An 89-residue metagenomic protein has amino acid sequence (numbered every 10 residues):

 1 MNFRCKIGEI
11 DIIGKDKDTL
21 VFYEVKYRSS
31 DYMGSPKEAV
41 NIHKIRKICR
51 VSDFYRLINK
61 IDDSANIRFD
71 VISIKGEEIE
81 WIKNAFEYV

Functional and structural regions predicted by a protein language model:
M1-K6: A short acidic/basic microdomain associated with nuclease active sites
I7, I13, K26, D53-Y55 (+2 more regions): Mixed-charge, polar/low-complexity N-terminal
I7, L20-F22, N66, I79: Structural motif
I10-G34, I48: Conserved catalytic cores of phosphodiester-cleaving nucleases, focusing on short active-site segments
Y23-V25, N41-K44, A65: Short alpha-helical segments used as structural interaction elements across diverse proteins
S29-F54, I58: Mg2+/Mn2+-dependent nuclease catalytic core
L57-V89: Domain-level recognition of nuclease-like catalytic cores that cleave nucleotide substrates
